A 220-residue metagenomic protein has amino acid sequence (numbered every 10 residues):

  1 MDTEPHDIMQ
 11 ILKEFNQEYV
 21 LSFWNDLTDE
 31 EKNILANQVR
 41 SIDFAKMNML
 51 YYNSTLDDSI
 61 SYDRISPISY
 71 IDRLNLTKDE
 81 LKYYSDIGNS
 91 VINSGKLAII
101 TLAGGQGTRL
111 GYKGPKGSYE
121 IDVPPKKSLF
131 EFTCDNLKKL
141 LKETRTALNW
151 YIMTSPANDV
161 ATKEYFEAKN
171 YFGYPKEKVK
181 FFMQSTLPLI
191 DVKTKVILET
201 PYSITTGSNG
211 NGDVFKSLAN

Functional and structural regions predicted by a protein language model:
M1-E14: Generic start-of-chain signal for non-secretory N-termini
P5, Q17, K32, F44 (+2 more regions): Alpha-helix initiation and N-capping motif
M9, L21, I87-G88: Short secondary-structure capping/turn segments at boundaries of alpha-helices and beta-strands
L12-E80: Low-complexity, highly charged intrinsically disordered N-terminal segments that act as targeting/localization
R73-L97, Y112-N220: Domain-scale recognition of functional cores that engage charged ligands
I99-A103: Beta-strand elements within well-structured catalytic alpha/beta cores of enzymes that handle phosphate/sulfate esters
R109: NAD(P)H-binding Rossmann-fold N-terminus in SDR/SDR-like oxidoreductases, specifically the glycine-rich beta1-alpha1
